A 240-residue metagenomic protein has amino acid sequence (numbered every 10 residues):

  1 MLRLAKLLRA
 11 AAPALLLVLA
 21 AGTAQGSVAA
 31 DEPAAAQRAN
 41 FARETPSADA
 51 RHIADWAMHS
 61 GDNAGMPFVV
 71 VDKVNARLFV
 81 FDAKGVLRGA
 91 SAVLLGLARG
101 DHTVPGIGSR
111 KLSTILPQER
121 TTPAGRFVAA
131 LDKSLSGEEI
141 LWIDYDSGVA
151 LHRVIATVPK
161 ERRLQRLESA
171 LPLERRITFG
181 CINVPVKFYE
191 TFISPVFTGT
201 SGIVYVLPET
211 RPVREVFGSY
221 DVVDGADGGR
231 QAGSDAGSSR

Functional and structural regions predicted by a protein language model:
M1-L15: Bacterial N-terminal signal peptides that target proteins for export
L2-A5, E119-R240: Exported/periplasmic cell-wall-interacting domains
L17-G26: C-terminal segment of classical bacterial N-terminal signal peptides
S27-A57: N-terminal low-complexity, Pro/Thr/Ser-rich intrinsically disordered segments that act as propeptides or flexible
R38, A42, N63, L173-I177: Residue-level detector of alpha-helix boundaries and kinks
E44-A48, G65, D72, F179-N183 (+1 more regions): Soluble non-cytosolic domains of exported or imported proteins
D49-R162: Gly/Pro-biased beta-strand-loop elements
